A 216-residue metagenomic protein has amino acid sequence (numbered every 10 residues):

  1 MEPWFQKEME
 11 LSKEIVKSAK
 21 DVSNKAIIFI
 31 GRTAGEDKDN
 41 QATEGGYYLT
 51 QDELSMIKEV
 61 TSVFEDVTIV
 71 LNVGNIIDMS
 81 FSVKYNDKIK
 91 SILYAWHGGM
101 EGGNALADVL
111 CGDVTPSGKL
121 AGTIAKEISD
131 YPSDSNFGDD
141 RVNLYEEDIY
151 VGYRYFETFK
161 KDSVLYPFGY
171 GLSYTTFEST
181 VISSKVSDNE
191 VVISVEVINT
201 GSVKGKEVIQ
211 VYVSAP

Functional and structural regions predicted by a protein language model:
M1-P216: C-terminal non-catalytic regions of proteins with extracellular/luminal or membrane-system context
